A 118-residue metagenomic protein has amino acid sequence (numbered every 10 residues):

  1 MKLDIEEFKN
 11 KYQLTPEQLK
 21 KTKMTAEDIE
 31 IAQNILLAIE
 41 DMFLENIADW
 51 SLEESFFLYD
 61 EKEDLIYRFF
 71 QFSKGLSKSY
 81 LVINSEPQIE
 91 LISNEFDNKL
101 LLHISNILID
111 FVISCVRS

Functional and structural regions predicted by a protein language model:
M1-D28: Charge-rich, low-complexity N-terminal segments
L14, I29, D64-Y67, K99: A composition/secondary-structure signal for short, hydrophobic, low-basic-content segments with alpha-helix propensity
L37-I83: Amphipathic, interaction-prone secondary-structure segments
F69-I104: Intrinsically disordered, low-complexity regulatory segments enriched in Ser/Thr/Pro and charged residues
C115-S118: Short acidic DE-rich linear segments
